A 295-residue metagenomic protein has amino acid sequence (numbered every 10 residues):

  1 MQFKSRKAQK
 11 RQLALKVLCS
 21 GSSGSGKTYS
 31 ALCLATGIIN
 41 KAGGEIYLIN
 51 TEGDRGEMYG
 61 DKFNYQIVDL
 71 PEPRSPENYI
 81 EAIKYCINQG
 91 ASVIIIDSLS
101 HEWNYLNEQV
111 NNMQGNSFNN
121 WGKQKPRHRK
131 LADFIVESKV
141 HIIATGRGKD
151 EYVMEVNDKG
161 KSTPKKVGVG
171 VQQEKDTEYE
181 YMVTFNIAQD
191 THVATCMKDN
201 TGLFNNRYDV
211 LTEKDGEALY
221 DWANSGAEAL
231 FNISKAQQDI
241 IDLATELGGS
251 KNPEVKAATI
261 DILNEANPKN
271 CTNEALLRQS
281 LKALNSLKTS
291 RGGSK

Functional and structural regions predicted by a protein language model:
M1-G21, S25-K27, A31, T36 (+8 more regions): Interfaces that engage single-stranded nucleic acids at replication/repair/recombination sites
L15, A42-G44, H192: Residue-level signal for beta-strand positions within conserved beta-sheet cores that form or flank
V17, Y47-I49, V68, I143 (+1 more regions): Hydrophobic/aromatic beta-strand patches that form the interior of the parallel beta-sheet core in alpha/beta enzyme
S22, D133-G216: Phosphate-binding/switch region of NTP-binding enzymes
S22, K41-K130: Conserved inter-motif catalytic segment of the P-loop NTP-binding fold
Y29, Y65, W103, F118-W121 (+3 more regions): Tryptophan-centered motif/residue detector
L34, N78, A82, K130-F134 (+2 more regions): Alpha-helical scaffold elements adjacent to nucleotide-binding pockets in ATP/GTP-utilizing enzyme cores
I38, C86, I135-S138: Hydrophobic helix-cap positions at the C-terminus of alpha-helices in RecA-like/P-loop ATPase nucleotide-binding cores
